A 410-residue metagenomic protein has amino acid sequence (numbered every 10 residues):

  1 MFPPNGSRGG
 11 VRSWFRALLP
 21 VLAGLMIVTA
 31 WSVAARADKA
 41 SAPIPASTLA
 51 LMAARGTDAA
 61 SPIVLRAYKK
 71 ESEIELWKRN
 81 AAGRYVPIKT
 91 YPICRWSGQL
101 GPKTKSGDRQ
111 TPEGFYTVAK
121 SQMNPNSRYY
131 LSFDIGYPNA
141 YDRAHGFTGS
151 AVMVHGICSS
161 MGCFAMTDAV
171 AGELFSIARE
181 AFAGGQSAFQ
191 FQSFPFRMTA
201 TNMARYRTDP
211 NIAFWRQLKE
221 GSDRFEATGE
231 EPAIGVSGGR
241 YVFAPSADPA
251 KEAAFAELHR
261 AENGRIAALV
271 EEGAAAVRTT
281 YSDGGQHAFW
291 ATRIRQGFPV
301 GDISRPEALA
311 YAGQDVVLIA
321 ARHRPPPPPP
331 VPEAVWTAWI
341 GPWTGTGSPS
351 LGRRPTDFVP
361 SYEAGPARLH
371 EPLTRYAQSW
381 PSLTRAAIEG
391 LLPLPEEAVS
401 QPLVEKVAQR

Functional and structural regions predicted by a protein language model:
M1-F15: N-terminal secretory signal peptides that target proteins for export/translocation
L18-A30: Bacterial N-terminal signal peptides
S32-A37: Boundary at the C-terminal end of the N-terminal hydrophobic targeting segment
A46-V64, L76-K78, R95-S106, E113-A119 (+1 more regions): N-terminal post-signal-peptidase region of extra-cytosolic proteins
N80-W96: Short Gly/aromatic-enriched secondary-structure transition segments
G107-H259: Exported/periplasmic cell-wall-interacting domains
T199-R410: Low-complexity, Gly/Ser/Thr/Pro-rich intrinsically disordered linker/tail segments
